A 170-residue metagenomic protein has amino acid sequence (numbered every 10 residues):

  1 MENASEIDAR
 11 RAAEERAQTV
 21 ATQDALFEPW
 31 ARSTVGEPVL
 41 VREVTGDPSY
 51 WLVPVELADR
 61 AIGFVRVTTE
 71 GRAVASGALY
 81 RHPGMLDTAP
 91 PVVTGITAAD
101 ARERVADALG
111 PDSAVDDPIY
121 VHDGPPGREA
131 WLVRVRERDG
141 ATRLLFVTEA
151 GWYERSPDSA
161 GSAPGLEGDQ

Functional and structural regions predicted by a protein language model:
M1-V44, P83-V121: Short, non-transmembrane alpha-helical segments in secretory-pathway proteins
S5, S33, S49, S76 (+2 more regions): Generic serine detector
D8, W51-L52, L57-D59, A75-G77 (+1 more regions): Bulky hydrophobic/aromatic packing residues
L26-E70, D116-F146: Exposed beta-strand-loop-beta-strand "reactive/processing" segments of non-cytosolic proteins
G63-A98, A141-Q170: A short, surface-exposed interaction/processing loop segment used at functional sites
